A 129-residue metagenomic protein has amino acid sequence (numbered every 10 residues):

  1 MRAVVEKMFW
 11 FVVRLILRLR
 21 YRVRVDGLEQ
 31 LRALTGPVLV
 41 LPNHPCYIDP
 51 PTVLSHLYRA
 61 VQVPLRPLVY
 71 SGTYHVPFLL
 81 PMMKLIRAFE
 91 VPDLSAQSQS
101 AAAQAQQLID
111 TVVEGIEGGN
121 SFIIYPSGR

Functional and structural regions predicted by a protein language model:
M1, V5, A101-Q104: Residue-level preference for long, well-ordered alpha-helices that form the structural scaffold of enzyme catalytic
R2-Y21, L80, K84: Short hydrophobic helices that act as membrane-entry/anchoring signals
L19-R129: Soluble catalytic domains of membrane acyltransferases
